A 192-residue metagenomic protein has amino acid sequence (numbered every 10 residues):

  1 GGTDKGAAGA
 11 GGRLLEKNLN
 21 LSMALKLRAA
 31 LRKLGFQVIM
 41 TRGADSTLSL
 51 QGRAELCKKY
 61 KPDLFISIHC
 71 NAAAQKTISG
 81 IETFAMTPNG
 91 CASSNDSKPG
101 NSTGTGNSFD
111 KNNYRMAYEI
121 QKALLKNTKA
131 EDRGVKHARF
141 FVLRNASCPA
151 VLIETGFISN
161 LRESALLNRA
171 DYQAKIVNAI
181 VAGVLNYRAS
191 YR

Functional and structural regions predicted by a protein language model:
G1-P62, T87, A92-N95: Active-site histidine-acidic residue metal-binding/catalytic motifs, centered on HxH/HExxH-like signatures
A7-A8, Q51, K76-S79, S94-D96 (+2 more regions): Short, well-ordered secondary-structure micro-motifs
A8-K17, I39-T47, S102-K111, Q121 (+2 more regions): Second-shell loop/turn segments in exported
L14, L64-Q75, N127-R192: Active-site-adjacent mobile loop/cap segments within catalytic or ligand-binding domains
L21-A24, R28, Q51-A54, I81 (+6 more regions): Extracytoplasmic/secreted envelope proteins and their assembly/folding machinery, especially bacterial periplasmic
S22, Q37-T41, L64-H69, E82-A85 (+1 more regions): Soluble periplasmic/extracytoplasmic beta-strand elements of cell-envelope proteins
K76-N101, Y114: A structural motif
F109-K136: Active-site-adjacent substrate-binding region of metalloamidase/peptidase-like peptide-processing proteins
